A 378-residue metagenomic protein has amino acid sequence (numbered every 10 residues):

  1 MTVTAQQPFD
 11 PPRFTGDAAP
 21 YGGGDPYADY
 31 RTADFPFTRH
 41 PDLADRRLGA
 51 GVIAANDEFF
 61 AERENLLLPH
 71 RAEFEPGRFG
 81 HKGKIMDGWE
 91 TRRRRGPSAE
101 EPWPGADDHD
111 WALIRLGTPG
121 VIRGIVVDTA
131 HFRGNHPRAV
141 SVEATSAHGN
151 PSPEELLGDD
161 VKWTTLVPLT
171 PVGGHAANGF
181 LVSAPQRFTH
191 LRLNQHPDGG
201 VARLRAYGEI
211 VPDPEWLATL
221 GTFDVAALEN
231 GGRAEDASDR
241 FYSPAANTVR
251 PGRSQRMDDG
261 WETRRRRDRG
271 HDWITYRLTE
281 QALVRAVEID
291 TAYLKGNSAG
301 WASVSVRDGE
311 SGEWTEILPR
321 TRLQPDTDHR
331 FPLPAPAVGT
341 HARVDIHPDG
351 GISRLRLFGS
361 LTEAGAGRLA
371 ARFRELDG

Functional and structural regions predicted by a protein language model:
M1-A106, R123-G124, H131-D159, L181-R269 (+2 more regions): Juxtadomain low-complexity/linker regions and immediately adjacent membrane-anchoring helices
P104-G117, R266-T279: Short beta-strands within extracellular/lumenal beta-sheet-rich domains
R115-G120, P251, R256, R277-Q281: Helix-boundary capping/turn motifs
I122-G124, V284-A286: A short, Gly/Thr-enriched small/hydrophobic beta-strand-prone motif that recurs across taxa
E155-F180, W314-L333: Extracellular carbohydrate recognition and processing domains and analogous Trp-centered ligand-binding platforms
T275-Y276, R285, T291, W301: Long, repeat-rich segments with strong aromatic
